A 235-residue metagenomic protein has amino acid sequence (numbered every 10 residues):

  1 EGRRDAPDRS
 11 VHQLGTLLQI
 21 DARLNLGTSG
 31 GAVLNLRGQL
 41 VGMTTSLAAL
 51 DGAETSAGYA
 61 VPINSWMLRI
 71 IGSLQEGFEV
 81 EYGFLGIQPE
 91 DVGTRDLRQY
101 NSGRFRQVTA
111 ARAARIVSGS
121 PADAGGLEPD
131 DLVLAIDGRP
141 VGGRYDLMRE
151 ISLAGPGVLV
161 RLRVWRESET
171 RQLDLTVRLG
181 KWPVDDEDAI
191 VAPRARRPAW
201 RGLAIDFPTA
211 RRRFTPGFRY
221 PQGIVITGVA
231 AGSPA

Functional and structural regions predicted by a protein language model:
E1, L26-S29, S152: Cleft-lining beta-strand/loop regions that shape enzyme active-site pockets
G2-R9: Ferredoxin-type iron-sulfur electron-transfer modules in oxidoreductases and energy-metabolism complexes
Q19-A22, A32, Q39-L40, T45 (+1 more regions): C-terminal recognition in membrane/secretory proteostasis and scaffolding
S29-G30, A53-A57: A conserved glycine-rich beta-strand in the N-terminal activation segment of trypsin-fold
A49: Catalytic-center loop of serine/cysteine hydrolases
